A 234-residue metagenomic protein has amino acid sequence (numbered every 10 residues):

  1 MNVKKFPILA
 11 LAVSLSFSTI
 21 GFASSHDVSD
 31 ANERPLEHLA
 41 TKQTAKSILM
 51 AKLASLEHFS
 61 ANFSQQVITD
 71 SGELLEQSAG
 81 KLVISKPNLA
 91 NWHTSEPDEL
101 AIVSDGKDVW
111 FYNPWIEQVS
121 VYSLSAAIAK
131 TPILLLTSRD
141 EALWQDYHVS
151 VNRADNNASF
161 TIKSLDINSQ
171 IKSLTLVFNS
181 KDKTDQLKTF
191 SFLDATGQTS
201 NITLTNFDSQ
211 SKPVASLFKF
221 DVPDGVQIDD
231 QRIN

Functional and structural regions predicted by a protein language model:
M1-A10: Bacterial N-terminal signal peptides that target proteins for export
A10-S18: Bacterial N-terminal signal peptides
G21-L75, V222-N234: N-terminal leader/targeting segments and the immediate start of mature chains
K46, Q77-A79, E99: Low-complexity, intrinsically disordered segments exposed to solvent
M50-I68, E73-L75, N113-I171, I233-N234: Flexible, processing/modification-adjacent segments and terminal tails in exported/periplasmic/extracellular proteins
A61-F63, Q77-A79, W92, F192 (+1 more regions): Extended beta-sheet lipid-handling architectures
K81-T131, G197-N201: An acidic-aromatic
S120, A142-V149, R153-R232: Gly/Pro-enriched, hydrophobic low-complexity segments that function as extracytoplasmic propeptides/linkers
